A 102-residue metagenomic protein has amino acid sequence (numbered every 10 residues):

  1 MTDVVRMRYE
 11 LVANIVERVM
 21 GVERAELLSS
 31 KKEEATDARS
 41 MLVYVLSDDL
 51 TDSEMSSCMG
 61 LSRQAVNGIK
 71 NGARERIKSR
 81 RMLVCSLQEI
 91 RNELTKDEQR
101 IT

Functional and structural regions predicted by a protein language model:
T2-R6: C-terminal catalytic core of Y-nucleophile DNA break-rejoin enzymes
A13, D52-S53: Helix-turn-helix DNA-binding elements, focusing on the entry/boundary residues of the two helices that contact DNA
A13-R39, C85: Short, Lys/Arg-enriched anionic-surface-contact patches
A35-L50: Short, amphipathic alpha-helical "recognition" segments used to contact nucleic acids or chromatin
S47, K70-N71, I77: DNA major-groove recognition helix of helix-turn-helix
E54-S62: Short alpha-helical "recognition helix" segments of helix-turn-helix
V66-N67: Helix-turn-helix DNA-binding helix
E75-T102: Intrinsically disordered, low-complexity basic tails/linkers immediately adjacent to helix-turn-helix/homeobox/MYB/SANT
